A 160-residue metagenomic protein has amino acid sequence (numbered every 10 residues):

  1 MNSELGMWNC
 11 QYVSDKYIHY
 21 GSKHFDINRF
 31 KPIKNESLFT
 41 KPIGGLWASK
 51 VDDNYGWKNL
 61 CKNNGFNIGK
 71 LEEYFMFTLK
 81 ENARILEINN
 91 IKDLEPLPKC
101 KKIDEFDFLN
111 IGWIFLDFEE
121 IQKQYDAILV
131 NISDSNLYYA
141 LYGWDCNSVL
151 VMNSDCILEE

Functional and structural regions predicted by a protein language model:
M1-S3: Non-Sec secretion/translocation targeting segments of pathogen effectors
L5-N35, N63-E160: Active-site and NAD+-binding cores of ADP-ribose-processing enzymes
Y17, K31-D52: A short, exposed loop/beta-hairpin motif centered on an aromatic-Gly-Thr core
D52-I68: Short active-site loop/helix that positions an aromatic residue
